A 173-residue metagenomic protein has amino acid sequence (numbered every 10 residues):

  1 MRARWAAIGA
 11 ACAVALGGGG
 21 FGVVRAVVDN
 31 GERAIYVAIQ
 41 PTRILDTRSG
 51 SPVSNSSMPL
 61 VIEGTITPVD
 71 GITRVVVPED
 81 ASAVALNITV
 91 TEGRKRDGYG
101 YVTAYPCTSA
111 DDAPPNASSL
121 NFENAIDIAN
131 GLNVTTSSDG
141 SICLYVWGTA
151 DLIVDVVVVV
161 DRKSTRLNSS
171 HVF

Functional and structural regions predicted by a protein language model:
M1-R166: Short edge beta-strands and adjacent beta->alpha junctions
L167-F173: Positively charged, low-complexity/disordered segments
